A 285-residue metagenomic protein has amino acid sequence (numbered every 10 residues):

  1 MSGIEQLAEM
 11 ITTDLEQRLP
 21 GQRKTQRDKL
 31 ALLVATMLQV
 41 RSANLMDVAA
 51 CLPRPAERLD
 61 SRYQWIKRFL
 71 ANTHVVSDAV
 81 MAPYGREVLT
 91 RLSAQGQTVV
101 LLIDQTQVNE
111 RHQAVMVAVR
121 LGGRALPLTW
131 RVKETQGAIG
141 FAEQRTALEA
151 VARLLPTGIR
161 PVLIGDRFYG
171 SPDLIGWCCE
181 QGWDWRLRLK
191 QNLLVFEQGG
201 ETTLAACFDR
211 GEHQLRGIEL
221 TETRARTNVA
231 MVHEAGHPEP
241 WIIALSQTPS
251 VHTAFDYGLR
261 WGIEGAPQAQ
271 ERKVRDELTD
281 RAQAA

Functional and structural regions predicted by a protein language model:
M1-S42, A50, V80-A82, A94-V99 (+2 more regions): Single, function-defining residue in the core of a domain
L32-T36, L52-P55, E87-T90, L102-Q105: Short secondary-structure capping/turn segments at boundaries of alpha-helices and beta-strands
M46: Residues within the helices of the helix-turn-helix
L52-W65: Short, basic interhelical loop/turn and adjoining N-cap of the next helix at nucleic-acid- or acidic-partner-contacting
Y63-R124, T129: Active-site-proximal, Lys/Arg-enriched surface segment that forms a nucleic-acid-binding/basic interface patch
